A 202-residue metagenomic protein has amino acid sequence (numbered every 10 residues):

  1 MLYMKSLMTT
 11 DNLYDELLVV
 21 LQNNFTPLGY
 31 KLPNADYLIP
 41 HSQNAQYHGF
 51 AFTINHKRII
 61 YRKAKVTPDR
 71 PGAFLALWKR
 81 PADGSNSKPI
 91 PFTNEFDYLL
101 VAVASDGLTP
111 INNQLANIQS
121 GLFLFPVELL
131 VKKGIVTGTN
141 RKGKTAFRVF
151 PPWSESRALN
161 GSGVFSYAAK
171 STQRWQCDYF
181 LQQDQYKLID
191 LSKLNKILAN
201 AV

Functional and structural regions predicted by a protein language model:
L2-Y3, Y47: N-terminal trafficking/processing presequences and adjacent post-cleavage segments of proteins routed to secretion
Y3-I39: Acidic-basic catalytic patches of nuclease active cores, encompassing PD-(D/E)XK and other metal-cofactor nuclease
T9-Y14, K57-V66, T109-N112: A broad, low-specificity signal for short, low-complexity segments enriched in glycine/proline and polar/charged
V20, N24, P152, I197: Residues that form generic nucleotide/phosphate-binding pockets
P33-D97: Short, well-structured hydrophobic secondary-structure segments
L77-S85, P89-A168: Amphipathic alpha-helical packing elements
A168-V202: Charged phosphate-binding loop/patch that engages nucleotide di/tri-phosphates or the phosphate backbone of nucleic
